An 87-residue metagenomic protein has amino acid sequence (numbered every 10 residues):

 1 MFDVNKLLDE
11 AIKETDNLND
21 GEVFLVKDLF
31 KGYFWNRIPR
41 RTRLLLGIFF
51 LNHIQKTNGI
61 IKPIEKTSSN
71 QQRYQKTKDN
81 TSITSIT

Functional and structural regions predicted by a protein language model:
M1-N5, E14, K66-T87: Phospho-regulated, low-complexity intrinsically disordered regions of nuclear gene-regulatory and chromatin-associated
F2-V23, Q55-K56: Positively charged, polyanion-binding regions of nucleic-acid-associated proteins
E14, G32-N36: Alpha-helix C-capping/helix-to-loop hinge sites
E22-V23, Q55-I61, D79-T87: Short flexible/disordered coil segments
V23-G32: Short acidic, hydrophobic short linear motifs in intrinsically disordered regions
K31-Y33, L45-L46: Amphipathic protein-protein interaction modules
I38-K62: Charge-enriched amphipathic alpha-helical scaffolds
